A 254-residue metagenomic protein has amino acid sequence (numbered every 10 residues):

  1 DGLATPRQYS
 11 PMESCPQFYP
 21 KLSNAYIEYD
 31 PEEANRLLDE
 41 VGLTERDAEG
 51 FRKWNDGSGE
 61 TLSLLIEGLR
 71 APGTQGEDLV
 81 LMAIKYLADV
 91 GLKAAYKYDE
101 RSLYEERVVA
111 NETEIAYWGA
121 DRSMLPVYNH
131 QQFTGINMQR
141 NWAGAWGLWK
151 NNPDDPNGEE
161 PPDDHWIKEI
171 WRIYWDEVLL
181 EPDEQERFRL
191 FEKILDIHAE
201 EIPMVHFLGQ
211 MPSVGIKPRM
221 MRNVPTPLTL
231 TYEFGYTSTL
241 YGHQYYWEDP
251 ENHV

Functional and structural regions predicted by a protein language model:
D1-I27, P31-R36, T74-I84, R101 (+1 more regions): Detector for C-terminal structural segments
E28-L65: Immediate post-signal peptide segment of exported/extracytoplasmic ligand-binding proteins
L43-A48, A88-L103: Short, well-structured beta-strand/strand-turn elements
A48, E67-L69, K97-D99, W118 (+1 more regions): Conserved beta-strand termini and adjacent loop/short-helix elements that scaffold enzyme active sites in alpha/beta
E60-A71, A94-Y96: Short, well-ordered beta-strand elements
